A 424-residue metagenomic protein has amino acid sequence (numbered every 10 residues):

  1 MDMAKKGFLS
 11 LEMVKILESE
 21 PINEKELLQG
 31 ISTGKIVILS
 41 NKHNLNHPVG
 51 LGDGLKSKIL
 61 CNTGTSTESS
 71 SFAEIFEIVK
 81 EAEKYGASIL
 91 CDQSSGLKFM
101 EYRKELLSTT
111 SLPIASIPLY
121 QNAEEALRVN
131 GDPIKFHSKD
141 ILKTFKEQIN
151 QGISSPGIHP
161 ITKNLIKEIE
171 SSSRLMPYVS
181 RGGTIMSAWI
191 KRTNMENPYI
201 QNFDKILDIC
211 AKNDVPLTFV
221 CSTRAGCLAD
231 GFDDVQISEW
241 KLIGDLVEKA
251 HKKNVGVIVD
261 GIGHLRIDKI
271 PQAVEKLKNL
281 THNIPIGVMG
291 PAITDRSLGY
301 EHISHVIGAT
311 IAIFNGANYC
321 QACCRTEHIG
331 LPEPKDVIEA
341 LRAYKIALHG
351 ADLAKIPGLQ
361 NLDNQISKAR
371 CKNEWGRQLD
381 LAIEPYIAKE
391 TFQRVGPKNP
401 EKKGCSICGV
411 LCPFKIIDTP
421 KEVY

Functional and structural regions predicted by a protein language model:
D2-Y300, H305-Y319, Q393-V395, N399 (+1 more regions): Alpha/beta enzyme core
L17, N44, T326, T419-P420: Residue-level detector of alpha-helical segments with a strong bias toward transmembrane helices and their helix-loop
E168-T193, A225-G231, V255, L331-Y424: Catalytic or ion-coupling anion/metal-binding cores of large enzyme and transporter domains
R296-G299, S304-H305, A312-P357: C-terminal catalytic subdomain
